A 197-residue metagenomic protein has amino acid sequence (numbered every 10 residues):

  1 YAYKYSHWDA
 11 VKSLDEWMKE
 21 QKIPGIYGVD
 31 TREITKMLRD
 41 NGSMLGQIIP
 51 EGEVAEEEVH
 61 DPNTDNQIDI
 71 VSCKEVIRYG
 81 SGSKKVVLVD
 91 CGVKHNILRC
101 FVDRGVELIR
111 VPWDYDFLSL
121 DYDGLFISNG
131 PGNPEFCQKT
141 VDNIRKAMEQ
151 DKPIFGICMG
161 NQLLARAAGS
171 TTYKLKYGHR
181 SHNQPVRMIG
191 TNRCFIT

Functional and structural regions predicted by a protein language model:
Y1-A2, F126-G130: Short, basic, glycine/proline-bearing loop/turn elements
Y1-P112, P134: RNA-binding accessory domains that recognize and position tRNA/RNA substrates
T31-R32, W113-D114, G130, M159-G160: Short, ordered loop/turn segments at secondary-structure junctions
K94, D116, Q162: Conserved Rossmann-like nucleotide-cofactor binding loop
R99, F117-L118, V141, R145: Amphipathic, non-transmembrane alpha-helical secondary structure
V111-S119: Short acidic low-complexity segments
L120-L125: Short acidic/histidine-rich motifs immediately flanking catalytic phosphotransfer sites in two-component signaling
N129-T197: Cysteine-nucleophile active-site neighborhood
